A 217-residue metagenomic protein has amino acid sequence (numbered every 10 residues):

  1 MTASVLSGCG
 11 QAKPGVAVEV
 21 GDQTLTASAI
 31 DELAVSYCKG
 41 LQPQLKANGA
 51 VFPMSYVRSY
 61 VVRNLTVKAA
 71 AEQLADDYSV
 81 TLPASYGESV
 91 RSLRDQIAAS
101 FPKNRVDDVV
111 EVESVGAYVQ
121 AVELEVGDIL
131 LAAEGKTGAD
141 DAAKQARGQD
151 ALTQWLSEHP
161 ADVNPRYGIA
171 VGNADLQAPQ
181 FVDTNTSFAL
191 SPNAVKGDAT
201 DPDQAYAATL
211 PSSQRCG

Functional and structural regions predicted by a protein language model:
M1-S55, S157-G217: Short, low-structural-confidence N-terminal segments
G10-E113: N-terminal targeting/tethering segments
L33, L93-Q96, E125, A151-E158: Residues that form generic nucleotide/phosphate-binding pockets
G87-E88, F101-P102, V119, E123 (+1 more regions): Alpha-helix boundary/capping detector
A99-S114, Q154-V171: Charged/polar, low-hydrophobicity segments characteristic of intrinsically disordered regions and flexible loops
S114-G138: Extracytoplasmic segments of membrane-associated envelope/inner-membrane machinery
A133-Y167: Acidic/polar surface patches and capping/hinge elements
